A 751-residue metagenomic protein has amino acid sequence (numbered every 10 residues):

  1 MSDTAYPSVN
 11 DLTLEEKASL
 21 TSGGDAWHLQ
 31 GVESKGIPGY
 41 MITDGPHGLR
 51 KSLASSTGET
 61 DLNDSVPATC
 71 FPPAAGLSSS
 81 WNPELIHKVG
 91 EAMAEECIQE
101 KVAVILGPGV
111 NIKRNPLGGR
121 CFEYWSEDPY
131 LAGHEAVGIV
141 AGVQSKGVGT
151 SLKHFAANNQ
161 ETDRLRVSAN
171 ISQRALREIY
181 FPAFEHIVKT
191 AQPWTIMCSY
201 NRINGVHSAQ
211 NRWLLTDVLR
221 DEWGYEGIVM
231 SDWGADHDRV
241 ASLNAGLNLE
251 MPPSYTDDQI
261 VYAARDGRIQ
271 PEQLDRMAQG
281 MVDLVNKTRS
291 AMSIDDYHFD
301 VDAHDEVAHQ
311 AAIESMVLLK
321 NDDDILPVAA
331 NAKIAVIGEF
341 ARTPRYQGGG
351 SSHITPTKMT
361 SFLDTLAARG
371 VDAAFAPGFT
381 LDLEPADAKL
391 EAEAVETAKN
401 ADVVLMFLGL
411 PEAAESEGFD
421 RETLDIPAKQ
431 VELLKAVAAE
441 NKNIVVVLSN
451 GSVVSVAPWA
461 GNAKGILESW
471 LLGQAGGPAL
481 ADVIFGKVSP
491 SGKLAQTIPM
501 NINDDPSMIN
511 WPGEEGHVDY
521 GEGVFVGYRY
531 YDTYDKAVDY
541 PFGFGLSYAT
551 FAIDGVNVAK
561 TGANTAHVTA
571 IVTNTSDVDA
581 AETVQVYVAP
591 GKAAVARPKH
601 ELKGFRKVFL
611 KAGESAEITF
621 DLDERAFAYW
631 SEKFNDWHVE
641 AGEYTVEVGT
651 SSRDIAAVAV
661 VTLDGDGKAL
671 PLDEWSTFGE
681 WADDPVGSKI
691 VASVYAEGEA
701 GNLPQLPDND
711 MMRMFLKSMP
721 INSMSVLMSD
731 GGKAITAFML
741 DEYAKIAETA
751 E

Functional and structural regions predicted by a protein language model:
M1-Y629, E643-V648, S652, E751: Glycoside hydrolase catalytic-domain context in secreted enzymes
G527, G543, S547, D577-D579 (+3 more regions): In a subset of proteins, long, contiguous C-terminal domains/tails are tracked
E624-K668: Terminal connector regions
D664-D683: Low-complexity, Pro/Ser/Thr- and charge-rich linker/hinge segments at domain boundaries
F678-I746: Conserved, compact domain cores that house catalytic/ligand-binding motifs in diverse enzymes and effector modules
